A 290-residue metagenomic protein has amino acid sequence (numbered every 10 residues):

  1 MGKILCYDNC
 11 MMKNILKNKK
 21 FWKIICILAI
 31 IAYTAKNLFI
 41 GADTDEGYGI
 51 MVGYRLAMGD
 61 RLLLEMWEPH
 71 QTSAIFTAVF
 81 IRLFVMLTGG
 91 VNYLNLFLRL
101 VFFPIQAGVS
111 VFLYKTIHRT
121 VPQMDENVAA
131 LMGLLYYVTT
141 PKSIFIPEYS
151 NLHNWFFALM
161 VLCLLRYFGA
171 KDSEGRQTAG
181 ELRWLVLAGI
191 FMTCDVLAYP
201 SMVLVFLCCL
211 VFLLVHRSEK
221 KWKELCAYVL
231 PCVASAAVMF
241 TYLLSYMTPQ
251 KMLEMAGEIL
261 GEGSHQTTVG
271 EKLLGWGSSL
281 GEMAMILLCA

Functional and structural regions predicted by a protein language model:
K17-E46, D195-A198, P231-Y246: Transmembrane signal-anchor helices characteristic of membrane glycosylation enzymes that use polyprenol
L38-V52, R61-F80, N92: Extracytoplasmic catalytic/substrate-binding loops of multi-pass membrane glycan-assembly enzymes
W67, Q71, M86-G108: Loop-to-helix entry region of an early transmembrane alpha helix in multi-pass inner-membrane enzymes
N95-R99, G133-W155: Aromatic- and kink-enriched transmembrane "portal" helix at the membrane-lumen/periplasm boundary that abuts
L100-P122: Transmembrane-helix motifs of polytopic, lipid-linked glycan transferases
L152-G175, W184, F191: Specific aromatic-rich, kink-prone transmembrane helix
G169-E174, L204-A237, T241, G263-Q266: Perimembrane helix-loop-helix junctions
A179-P200, F206-V211, A234: Membrane-interface alpha helices of multi-pass inner-membrane proteins
